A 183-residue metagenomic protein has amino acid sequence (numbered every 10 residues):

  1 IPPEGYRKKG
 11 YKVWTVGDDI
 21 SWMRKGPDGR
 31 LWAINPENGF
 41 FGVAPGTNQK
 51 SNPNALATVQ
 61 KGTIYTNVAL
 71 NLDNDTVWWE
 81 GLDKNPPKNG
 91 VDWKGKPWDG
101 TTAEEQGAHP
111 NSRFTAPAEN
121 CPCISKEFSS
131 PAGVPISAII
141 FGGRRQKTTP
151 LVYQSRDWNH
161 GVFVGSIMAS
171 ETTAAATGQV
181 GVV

Functional and structural regions predicted by a protein language model:
I1-D73: Catalytic or ion-translocation cores adjacent to nucleophile or general acid/base/metal-coordination motifs in diverse
P45-N48, P53-A55, Q60-V183: Conserved NTP phosphate-binding and transfer environment spanning the P-loop NTPase/kinase superfamily
